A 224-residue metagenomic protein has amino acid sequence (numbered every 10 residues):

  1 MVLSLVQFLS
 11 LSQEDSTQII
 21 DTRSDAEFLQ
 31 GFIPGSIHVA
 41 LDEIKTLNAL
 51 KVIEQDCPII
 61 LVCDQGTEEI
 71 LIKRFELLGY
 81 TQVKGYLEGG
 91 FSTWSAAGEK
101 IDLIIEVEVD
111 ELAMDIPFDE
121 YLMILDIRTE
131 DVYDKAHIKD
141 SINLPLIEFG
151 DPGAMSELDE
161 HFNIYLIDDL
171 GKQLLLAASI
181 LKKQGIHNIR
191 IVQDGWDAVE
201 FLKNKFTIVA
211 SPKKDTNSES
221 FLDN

Functional and structural regions predicted by a protein language model:
M1, S16-Q18: Regulatory modules associated with amino-acid/nitrogen control
M1-L9: Long, low-complexity segments enriched in small/aliphatic residues
E14, D25-M123, I127-N224: Rhodanese-like catalytic fold shared by cysteine-dependent sulfurtransferases and DSP/PTP-type phosphatases
D21: Phosphate-rich cofactor/ligand-interacting catalytic cores and adjacent structured alpha/beta frameworks
